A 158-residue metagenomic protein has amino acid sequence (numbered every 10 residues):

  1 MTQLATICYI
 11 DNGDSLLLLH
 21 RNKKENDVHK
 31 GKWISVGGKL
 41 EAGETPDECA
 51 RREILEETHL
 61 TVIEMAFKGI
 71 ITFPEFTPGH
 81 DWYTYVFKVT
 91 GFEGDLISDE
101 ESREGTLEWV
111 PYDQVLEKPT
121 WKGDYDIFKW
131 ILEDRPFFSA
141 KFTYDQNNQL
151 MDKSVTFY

Functional and structural regions predicted by a protein language model:
M1-L17, K39-L40: Conserved N-terminal beta-strand and adjoining loop/helix that marks the start of the Nudix/MutT-like hydrolase domain
K24-E25, Y158: A short acidic/small-residue loop/turn micro-motif
N26-G31, D81: A conserved beta-turn-beta hairpin within the catalytic core of GNAT-like acetyltransferases that forms part
W33-K39: Short glycine-enriched, charge-decorated loop/helix-capping segments at active-site entrances that position
L40-I63, F73-D126, W130, D152-Y158: Unchanged
I131-Y158: Charged phosphate-binding loop/patch that engages nucleotide di/tri-phosphates or the phosphate backbone of nucleic
